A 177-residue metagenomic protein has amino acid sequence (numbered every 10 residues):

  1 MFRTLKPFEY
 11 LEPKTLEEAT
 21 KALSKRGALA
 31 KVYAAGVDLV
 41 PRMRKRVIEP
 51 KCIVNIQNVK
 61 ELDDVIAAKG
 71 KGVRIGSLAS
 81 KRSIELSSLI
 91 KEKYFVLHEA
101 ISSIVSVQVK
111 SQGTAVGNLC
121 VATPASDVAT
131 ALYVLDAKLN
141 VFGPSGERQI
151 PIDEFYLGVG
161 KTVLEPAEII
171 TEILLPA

Functional and structural regions predicted by a protein language model:
M1-A177: C-terminal structural segment of proteins
